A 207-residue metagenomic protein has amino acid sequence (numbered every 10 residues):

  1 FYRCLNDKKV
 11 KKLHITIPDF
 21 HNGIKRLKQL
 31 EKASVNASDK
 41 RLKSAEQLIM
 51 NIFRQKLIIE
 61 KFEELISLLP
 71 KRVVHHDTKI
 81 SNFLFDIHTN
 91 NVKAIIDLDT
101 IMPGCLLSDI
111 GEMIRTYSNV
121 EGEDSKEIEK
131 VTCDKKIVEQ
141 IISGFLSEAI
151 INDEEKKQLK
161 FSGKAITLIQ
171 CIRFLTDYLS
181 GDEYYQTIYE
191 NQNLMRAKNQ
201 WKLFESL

Functional and structural regions predicted by a protein language model:
Y2-K9, L146-A149: Protein kinase-like catalytic domain
D7-H75, I80-N91, E183-T187, L194: ATP-dependent phospho-/nucleotidyl transfer catalytic cores
S34-A37, I169-L207: ATP/Mg2+ or Mg2+-diphosphate-binding catalytic cores that bind nucleotide phosphates or diphosphates via glycine-rich
S67, S81-G122: Catalytic activation segment of kinase domains across protein kinase-like and atypical kinase folds
M102, S162-I166: Transmembrane helix-bundle signature of multi-pass membrane transporters/permeases
L107-I150, A165-Y184: Active-site activation/catalytic loop segments of kinase-like enzymes and analogous catalytic loops in related
N152-G163: All-alpha amphipathic helical-bundle segments outside canonical DNA-binding/catalytic cores that form hydrophobic
